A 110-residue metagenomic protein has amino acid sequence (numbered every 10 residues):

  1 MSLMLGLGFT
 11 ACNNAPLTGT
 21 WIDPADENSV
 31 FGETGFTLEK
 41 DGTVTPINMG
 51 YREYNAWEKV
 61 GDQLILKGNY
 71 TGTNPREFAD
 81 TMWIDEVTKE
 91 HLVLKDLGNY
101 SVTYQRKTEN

Functional and structural regions predicted by a protein language model:
M1-A11: Sec-dependent bacterial lipoprotein signal peptides
F9-N110: Lipid interaction determinants
